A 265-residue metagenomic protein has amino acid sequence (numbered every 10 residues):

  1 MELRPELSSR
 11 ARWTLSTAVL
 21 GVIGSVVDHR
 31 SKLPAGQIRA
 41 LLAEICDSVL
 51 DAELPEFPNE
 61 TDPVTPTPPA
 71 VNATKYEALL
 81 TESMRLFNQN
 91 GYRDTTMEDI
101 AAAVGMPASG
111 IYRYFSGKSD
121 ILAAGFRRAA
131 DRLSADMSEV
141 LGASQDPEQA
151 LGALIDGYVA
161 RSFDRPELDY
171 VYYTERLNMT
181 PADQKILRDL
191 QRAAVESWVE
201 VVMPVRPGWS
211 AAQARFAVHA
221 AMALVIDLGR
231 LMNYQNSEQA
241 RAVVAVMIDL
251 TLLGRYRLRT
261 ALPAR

Functional and structural regions predicted by a protein language model:
M1, W13-L20, S162-A182, M222-I226 (+1 more regions): Amphipathic alpha-helical segments used for helix-helix packing
M1-E6, R10-T14, A40-I45, A182-R206 (+1 more regions): Amphipathic alpha-helical packing segments from all-alpha helical-bundle domains
S8-R30, A35-A52, A211-L231, R241-T251: Hydrophobic alpha-helical segments that form the core of small-molecule binding pockets and/or dimer interfaces
A70-D99, A103: Short, amphipathic alpha-helix enriched in basic
L79, G117-L122: Short amphipathic alpha-helical segment with a characteristic S/N-K-E followed by hydrophobic residues
G105-F115: Short hydrophobic/aromatic patch on the recognition helix
L122-A129, Y172: Alpha-helical DNA-contacting segments of helix-turn-helix folds
E139-P166: Hydrophobic alpha-helical connector segments
